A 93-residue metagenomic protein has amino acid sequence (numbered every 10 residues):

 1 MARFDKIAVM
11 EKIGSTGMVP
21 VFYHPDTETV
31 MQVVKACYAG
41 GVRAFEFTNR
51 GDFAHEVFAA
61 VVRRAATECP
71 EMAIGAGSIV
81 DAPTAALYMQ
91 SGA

Functional and structural regions predicted by a protein language model:
M1-G75, I79-A82, Q90-S91: Conserved N-terminal beta1-alpha1 strand-loop-helix module at the mouth
